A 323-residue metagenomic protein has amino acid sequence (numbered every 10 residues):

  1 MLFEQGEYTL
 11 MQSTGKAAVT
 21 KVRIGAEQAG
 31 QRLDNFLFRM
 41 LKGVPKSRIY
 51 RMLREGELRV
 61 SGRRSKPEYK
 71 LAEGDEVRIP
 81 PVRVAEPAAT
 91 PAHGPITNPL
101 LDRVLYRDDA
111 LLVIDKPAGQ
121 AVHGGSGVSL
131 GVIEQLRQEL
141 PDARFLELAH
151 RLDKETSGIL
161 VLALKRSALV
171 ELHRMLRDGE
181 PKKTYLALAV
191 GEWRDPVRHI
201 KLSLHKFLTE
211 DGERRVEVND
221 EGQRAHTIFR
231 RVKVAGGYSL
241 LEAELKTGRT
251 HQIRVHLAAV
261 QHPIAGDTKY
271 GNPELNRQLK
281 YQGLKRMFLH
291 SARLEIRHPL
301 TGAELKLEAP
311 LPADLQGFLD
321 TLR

Functional and structural regions predicted by a protein language model:
M1-E210, L311-L322: RNA pseudouridine synthases
S61, H123-G124, V218, L241 (+1 more regions): Thr-Gly-centered strand-to-loop micro-motif
A85-P87, E210-E213, R224-H226, P273-L279: Short Pro/Gly-enriched beta-strand edge/turn motifs at strand-loop
T90-A92, L100-L101, E213-N219, Q278-G283: Short, P/G- and charge-enriched loop/turn segments at secondary-structure junctions
V104, A189, I228-R231, I264: Conserved hydrophobic positions within beta-strands
D142-H173, K182, L202, K206-V260 (+1 more regions): The conserved catalytic core of RNA pseudouridine synthases
K182-L186, Q261-N276, T321: Flexible glycine-rich active-site/ligand-binding loops centered on an Asp-His dyad
A265-I296, L300: RNA substrate-recognition surfaces in RNA-acting enzymes
